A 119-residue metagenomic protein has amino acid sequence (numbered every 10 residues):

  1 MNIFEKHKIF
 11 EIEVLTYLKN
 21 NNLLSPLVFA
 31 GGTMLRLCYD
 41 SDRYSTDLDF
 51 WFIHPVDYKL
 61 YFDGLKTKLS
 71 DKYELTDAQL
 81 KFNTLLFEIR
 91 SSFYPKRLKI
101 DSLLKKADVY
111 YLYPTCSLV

Functional and structural regions predicted by a protein language model:
M1-A30, M34-V119: Compositionally biased terminal segments of proteins
